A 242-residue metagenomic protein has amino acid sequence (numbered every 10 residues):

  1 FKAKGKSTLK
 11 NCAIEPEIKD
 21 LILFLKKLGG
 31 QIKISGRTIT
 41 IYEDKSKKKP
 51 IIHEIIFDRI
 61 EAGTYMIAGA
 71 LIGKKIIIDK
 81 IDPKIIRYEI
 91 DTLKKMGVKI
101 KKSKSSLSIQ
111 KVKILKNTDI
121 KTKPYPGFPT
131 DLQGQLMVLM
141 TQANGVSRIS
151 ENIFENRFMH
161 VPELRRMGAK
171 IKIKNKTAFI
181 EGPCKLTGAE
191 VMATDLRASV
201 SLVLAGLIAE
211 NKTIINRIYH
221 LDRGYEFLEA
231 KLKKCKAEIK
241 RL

Functional and structural regions predicted by a protein language model:
F1-L242: Short, structured segments at the rim of ligand-binding sites
